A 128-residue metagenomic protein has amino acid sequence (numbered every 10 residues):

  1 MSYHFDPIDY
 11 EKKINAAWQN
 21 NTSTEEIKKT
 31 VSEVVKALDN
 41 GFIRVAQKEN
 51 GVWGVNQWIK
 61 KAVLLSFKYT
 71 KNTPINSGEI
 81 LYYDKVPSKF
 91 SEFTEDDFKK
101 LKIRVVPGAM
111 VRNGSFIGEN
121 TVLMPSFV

Functional and structural regions predicted by a protein language model:
M1-I103: Terminal amphipathic alpha-helical/low-complexity segments used for targeting or macromolecular assembly
K99, I103-V128: Structural signal for interior beta-strand "rungs" in well-ordered beta-sheet cores of soluble enzyme domains
